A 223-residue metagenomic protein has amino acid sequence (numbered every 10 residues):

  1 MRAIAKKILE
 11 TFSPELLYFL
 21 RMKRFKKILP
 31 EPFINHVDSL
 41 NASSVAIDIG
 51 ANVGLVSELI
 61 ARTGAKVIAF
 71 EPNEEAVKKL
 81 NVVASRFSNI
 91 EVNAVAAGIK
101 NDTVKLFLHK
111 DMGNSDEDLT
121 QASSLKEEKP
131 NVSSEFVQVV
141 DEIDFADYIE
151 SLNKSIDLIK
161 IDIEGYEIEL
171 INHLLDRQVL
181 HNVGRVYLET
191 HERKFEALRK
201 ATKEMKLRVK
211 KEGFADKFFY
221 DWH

Functional and structural regions predicted by a protein language model:
M1-H223: Phosphate/nucleotide-binding beta-alpha loop and adjacent structural elements of enzyme active sites
